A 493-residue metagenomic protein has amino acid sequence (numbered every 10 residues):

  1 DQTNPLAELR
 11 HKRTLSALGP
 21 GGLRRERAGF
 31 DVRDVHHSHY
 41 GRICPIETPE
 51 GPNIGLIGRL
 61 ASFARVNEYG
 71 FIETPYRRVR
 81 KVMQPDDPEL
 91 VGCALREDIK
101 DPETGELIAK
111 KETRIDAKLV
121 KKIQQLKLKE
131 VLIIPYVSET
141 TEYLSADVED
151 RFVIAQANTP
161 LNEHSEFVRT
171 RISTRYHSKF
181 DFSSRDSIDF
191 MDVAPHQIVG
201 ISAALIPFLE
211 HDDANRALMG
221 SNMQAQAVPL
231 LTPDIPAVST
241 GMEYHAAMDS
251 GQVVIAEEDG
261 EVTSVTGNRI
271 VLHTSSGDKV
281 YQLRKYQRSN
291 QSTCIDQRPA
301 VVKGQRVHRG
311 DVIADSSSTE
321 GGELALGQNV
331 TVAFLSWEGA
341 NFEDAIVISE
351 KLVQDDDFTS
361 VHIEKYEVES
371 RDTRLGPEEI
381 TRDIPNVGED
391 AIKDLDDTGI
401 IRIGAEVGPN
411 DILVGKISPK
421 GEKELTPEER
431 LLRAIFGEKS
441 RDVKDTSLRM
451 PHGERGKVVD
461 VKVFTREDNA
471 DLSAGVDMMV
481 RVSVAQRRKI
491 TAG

Functional and structural regions predicted by a protein language model:
D1-G493: Intrinsically disordered, low-complexity regulatory segments
